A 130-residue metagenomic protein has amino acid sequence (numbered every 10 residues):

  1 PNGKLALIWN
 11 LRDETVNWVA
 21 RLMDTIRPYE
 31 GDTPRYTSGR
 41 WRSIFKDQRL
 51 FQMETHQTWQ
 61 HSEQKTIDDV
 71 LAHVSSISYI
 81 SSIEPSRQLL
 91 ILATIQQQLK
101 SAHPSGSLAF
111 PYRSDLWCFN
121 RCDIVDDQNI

Functional and structural regions predicted by a protein language model:
P1-Q64: Conserved catalytic/acceptor-binding region of the Class I
S43-I130: Conserved Class I S-adenosyl-L-methionine
